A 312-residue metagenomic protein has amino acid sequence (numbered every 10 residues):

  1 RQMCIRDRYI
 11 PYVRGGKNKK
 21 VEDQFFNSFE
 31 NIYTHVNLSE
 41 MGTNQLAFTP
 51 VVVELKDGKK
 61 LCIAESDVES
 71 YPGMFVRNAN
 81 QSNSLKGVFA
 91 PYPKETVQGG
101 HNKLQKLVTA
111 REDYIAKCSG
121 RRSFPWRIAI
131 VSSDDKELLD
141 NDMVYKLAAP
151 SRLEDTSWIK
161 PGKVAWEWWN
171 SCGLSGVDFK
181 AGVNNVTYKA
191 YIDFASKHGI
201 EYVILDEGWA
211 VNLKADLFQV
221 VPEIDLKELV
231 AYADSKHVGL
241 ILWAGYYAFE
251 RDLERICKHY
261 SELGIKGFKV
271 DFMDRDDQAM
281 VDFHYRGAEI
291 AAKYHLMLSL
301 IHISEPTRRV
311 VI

Functional and structural regions predicted by a protein language model:
R1-I5, I301-I312: Single conserved hydrophobic/aromatic residue that forms the stacking wall/gate of nucleotide- or nucleobase-binding
Q2, R6-S151: N-terminal accessory beta-strand-rich subdomains and adjacent acidic, glycine-rich linkers that precede catalytic cores
D7-K20, K227, A231, E289 (+1 more regions): A signal for specific C-terminal beta-sheet/loop modules enriched in small/flexible residues with GP/PG/PP motifs
Q45, G120, S157-I159, K197 (+2 more regions): A generic structural signal for short, solvent-exposed coil/turn residues that cap or connect secondary-structure
Y71, K136, G173, L213 (+2 more regions): Residues in flexible loops and secondary-structure boundaries
R77-N80, G87-A90, R152-T156, L229 (+2 more regions): Glycine-rich loops and low-complexity Gly/Arg-rich segments that provide flexible linkers or classic glycine-based
R122-F194, H198: An acidic-aromatic substrate-binding cleft motif
V164-I301: Substrate-binding cleft of carbohydrate-active enzyme catalytic domains
